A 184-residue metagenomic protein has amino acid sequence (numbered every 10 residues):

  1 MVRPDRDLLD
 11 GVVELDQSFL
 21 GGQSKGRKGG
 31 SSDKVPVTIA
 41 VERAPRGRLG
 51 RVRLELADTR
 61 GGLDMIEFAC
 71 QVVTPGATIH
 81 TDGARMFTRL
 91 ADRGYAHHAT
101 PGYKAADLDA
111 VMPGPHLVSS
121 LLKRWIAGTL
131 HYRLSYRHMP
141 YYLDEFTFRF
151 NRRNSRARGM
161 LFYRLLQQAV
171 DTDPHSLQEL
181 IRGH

Functional and structural regions predicted by a protein language model:
M1-H184: Residue-level recognition of single "structural anchor" positions that define or cap local secondary structure
